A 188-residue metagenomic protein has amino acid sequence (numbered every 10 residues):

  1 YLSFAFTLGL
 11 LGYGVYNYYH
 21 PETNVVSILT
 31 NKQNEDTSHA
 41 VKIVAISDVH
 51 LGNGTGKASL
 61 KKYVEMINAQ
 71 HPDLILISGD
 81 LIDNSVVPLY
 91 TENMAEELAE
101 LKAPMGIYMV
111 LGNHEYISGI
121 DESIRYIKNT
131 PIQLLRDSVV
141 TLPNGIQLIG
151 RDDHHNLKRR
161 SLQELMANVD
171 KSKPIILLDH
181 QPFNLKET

Functional and structural regions predicted by a protein language model:
Y1-Y16: Internal/C-terminal transmembrane anchor helices
L10, V26, I146: A broad, low-specificity signal marking well-ordered, structured residues that form hydrophobic/aromatic
Y18-N34: Alpha-helical transmembrane signal-anchor/signal-peptide segments
K32-T188: Soluble catalytic domains of enzymes that build or remodel membrane lipids, polysaccharides, and related
